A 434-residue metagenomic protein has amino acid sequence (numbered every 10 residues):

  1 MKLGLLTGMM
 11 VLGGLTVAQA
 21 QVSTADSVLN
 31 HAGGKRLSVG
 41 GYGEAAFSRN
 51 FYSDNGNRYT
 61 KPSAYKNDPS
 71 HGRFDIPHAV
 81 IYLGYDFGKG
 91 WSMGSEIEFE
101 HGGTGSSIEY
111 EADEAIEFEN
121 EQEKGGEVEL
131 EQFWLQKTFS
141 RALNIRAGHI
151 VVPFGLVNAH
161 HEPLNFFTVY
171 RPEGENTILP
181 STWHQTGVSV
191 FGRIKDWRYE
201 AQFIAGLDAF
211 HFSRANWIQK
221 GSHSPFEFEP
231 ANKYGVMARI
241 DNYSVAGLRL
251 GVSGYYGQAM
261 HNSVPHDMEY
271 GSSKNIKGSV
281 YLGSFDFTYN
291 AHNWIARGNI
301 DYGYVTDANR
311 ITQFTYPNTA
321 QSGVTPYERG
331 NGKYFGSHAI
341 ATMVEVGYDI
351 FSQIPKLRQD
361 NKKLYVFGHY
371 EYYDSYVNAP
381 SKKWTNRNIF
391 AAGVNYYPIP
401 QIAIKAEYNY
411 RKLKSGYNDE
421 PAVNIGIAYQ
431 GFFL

Functional and structural regions predicted by a protein language model:
L15-S70, L156, E173, I354-L364 (+1 more regions): Outer-membrane beta-barrel biogenesis signature
V28-F51, P69-A209, N232-M237, D241-L250 (+5 more regions): Outer membrane beta-barrel
A46-Y52, G102-T104, F154, R171-G174 (+9 more regions): Sequence/structural signature of outer-membrane beta-barrel proteins
F51-Y59, G105-A112, G126-V128, A159-L164 (+6 more regions): Outer-membrane beta-barrel translocator domains and adjoining extracellular loop/strand segments of Gram-negative
D68-R73, E117, E121-E127, I178-P180 (+6 more regions): Replace "Gram-negative outer membrane beta-barrel proteins" with "bacterial and organellar outer membrane beta-barrel
K89-M93, A142-I145, D196-Y199, G247-L250 (+5 more regions): Repeated loop/turn-to-beta-strand initiation elements of outer-membrane beta-barrel proteins
Y243-N378, Y429: Detector for outer-membrane/organellar transmembrane beta-barrel domains, recognizing the amphipathic beta-strand
D419-L434: Outer-membrane beta-barrel "beta-signal"
